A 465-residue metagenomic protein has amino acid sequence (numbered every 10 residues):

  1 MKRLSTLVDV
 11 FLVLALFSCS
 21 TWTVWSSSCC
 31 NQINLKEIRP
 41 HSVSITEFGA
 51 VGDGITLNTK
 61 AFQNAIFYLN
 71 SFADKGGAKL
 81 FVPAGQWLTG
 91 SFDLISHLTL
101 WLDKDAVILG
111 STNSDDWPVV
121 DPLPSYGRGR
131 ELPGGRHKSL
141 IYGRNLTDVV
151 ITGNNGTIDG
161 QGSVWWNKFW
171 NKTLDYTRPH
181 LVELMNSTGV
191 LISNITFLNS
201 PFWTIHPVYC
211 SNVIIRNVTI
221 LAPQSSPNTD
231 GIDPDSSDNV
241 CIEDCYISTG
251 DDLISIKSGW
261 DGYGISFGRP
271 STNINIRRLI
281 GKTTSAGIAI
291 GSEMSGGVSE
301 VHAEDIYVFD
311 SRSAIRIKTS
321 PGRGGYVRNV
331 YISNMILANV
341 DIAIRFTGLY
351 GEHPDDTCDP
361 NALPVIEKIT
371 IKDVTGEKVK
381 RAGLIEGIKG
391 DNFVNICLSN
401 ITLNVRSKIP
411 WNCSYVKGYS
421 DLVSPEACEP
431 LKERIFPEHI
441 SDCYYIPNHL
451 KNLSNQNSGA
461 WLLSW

Functional and structural regions predicted by a protein language model:
K2-W465: Extracellular/periplasmic carbohydrate-active domains that bind, remodel, or depolymerize complex polysaccharides
